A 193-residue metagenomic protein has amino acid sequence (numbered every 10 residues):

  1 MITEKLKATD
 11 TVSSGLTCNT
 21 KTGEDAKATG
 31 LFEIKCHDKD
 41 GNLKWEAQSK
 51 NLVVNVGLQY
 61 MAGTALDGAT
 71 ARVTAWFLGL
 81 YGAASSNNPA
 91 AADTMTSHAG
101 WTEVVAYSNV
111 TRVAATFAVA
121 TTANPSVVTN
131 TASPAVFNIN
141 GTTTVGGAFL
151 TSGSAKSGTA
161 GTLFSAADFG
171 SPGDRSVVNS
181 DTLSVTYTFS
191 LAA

Functional and structural regions predicted by a protein language model:
M1-G146, S152-A193: Small cysteine-rich, disulfide-bonded extracellular modules of the LU/uPAR three-finger superfamily and closely related
